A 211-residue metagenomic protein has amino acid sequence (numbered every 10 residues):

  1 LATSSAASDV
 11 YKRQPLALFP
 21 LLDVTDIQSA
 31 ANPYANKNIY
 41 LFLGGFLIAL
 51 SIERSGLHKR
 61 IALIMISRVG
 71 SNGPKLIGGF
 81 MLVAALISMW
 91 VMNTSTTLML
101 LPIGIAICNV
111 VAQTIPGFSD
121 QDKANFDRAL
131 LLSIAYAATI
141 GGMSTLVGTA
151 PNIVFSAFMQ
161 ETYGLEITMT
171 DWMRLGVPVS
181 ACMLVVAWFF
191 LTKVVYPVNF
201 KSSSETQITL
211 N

Functional and structural regions predicted by a protein language model:
L1, F80-A85, I134-A137: Hydrophobic, membrane-inserted alpha-helices
L1, R68, S88-M89, S144 (+1 more regions): Residue-level signal for helical boundary/lining positions with a hydrophobic bias
L1-A7, Y11: Single conserved hydrophobic/aromatic residue that forms the stacking wall/gate of nucleotide- or nucleobase-binding
A2, T25, L146, A150: Residue-level signal for short amphipathic helical patches enriched in basic/charged and nearby hydrophobic residues
T3, Q14, N36, S71 (+6 more regions): Structural motif marking the loop-to-transmembrane transition
D9-P15, L21-Q121: Membrane-embedded alpha-helical segments and adjacent helix-loop junctions characteristic of multi-pass solute
P15-F19, L63, S71, P151-E161 (+1 more regions): Long, highly hydrophobic alpha-helical transmembrane signal-anchor segments
R54, N93, T97, V111-R128 (+5 more regions): Juxtamembrane and boundary regions of transmembrane helices in multi-pass small-molecule transporters and channels
